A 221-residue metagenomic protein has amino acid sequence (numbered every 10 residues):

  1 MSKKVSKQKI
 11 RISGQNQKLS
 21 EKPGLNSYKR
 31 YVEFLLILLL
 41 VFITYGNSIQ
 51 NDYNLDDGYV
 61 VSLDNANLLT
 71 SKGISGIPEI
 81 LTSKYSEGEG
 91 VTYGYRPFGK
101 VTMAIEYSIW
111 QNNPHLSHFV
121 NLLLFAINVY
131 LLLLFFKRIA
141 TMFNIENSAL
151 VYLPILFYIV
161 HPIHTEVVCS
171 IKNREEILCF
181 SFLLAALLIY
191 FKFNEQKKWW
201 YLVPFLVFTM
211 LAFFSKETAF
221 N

Functional and structural regions predicted by a protein language model:
S2-N221: Polytopic membrane enzymes that build or remodel cell-surface glycoconjugates and lipids
